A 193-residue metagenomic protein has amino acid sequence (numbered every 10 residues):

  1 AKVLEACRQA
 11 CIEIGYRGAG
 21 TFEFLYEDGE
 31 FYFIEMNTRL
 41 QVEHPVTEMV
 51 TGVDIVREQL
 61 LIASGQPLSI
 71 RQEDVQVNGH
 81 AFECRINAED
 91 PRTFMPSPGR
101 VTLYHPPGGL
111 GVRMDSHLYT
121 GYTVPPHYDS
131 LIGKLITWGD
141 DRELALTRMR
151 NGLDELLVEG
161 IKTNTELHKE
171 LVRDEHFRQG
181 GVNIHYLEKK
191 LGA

Functional and structural regions predicted by a protein language model:
A1-A193: ATP-dependent carboxylate activation and anion-phosphoryl transfer catalytic cores that bind Mg-ATP to form
